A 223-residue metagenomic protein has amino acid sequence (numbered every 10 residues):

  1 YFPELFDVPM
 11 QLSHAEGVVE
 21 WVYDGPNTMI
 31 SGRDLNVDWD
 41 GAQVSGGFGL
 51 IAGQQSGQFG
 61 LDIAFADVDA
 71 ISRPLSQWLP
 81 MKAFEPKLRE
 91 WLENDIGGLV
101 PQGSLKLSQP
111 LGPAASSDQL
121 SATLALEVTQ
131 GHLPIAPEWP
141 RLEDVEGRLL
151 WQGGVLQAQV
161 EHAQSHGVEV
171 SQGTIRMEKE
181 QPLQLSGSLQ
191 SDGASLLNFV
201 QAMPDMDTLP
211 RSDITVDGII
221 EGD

Functional and structural regions predicted by a protein language model:
Y1-L35, Q58-Q119, A125-L133, L149 (+1 more regions): Extended amphipathic, helix-rich lipid-handling scaffolds
F2, S45, P134-A136, S171: Secretory-pathway/luminal and periplasmic proteins that interact with or process carbohydrate-rich
G17-V37, G49, D144-E180: Strand-loop-strand
Q119-S121, L142-D144: Short "repeat-start/strand-capping" segments in structured domains, especially the N-termini of parallel beta-helix
